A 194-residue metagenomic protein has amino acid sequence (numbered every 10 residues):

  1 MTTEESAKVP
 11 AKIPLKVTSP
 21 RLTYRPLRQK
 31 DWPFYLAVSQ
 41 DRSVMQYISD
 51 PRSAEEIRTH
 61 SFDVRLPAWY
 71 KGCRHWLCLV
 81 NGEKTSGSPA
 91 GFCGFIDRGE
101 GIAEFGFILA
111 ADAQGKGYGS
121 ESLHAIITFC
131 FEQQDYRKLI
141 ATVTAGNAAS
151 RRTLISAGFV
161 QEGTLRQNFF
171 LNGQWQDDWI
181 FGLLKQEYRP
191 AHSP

Functional and structural regions predicted by a protein language model:
M1-D112, Q133, L139, Q174-P194: GNAT-family acyltransferases
D50, K116, Q167: A Lys-centered signature of the CheY-like receiver
A113, F169-F170: PDZ/PDZ-like domain micro-motif
G115-E132, A148-S156: Conserved acetyl-CoA-binding loop-helix of GNAT-fold acetyltransferases
K138, R166-Q167: Short, Lys/Arg-enriched C-terminal cap helix and immediately downstream tail that follows
T144-A145: Short amphipathic helical patch at the helix-1/turn junction of helix-turn-helix
I155-L165: Conserved acetyl-CoA-binding loop of GNAT-fold acetyltransferases
